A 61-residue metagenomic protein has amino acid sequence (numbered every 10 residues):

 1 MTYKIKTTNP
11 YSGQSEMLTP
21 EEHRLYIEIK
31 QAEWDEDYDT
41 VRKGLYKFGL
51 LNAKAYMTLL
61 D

Functional and structural regions predicted by a protein language model:
M1-W34: N-terminal acidic leader/helix
Q31-D61: Short, charge-rich amphipathic interface segments used for partner binding and complex assembly
